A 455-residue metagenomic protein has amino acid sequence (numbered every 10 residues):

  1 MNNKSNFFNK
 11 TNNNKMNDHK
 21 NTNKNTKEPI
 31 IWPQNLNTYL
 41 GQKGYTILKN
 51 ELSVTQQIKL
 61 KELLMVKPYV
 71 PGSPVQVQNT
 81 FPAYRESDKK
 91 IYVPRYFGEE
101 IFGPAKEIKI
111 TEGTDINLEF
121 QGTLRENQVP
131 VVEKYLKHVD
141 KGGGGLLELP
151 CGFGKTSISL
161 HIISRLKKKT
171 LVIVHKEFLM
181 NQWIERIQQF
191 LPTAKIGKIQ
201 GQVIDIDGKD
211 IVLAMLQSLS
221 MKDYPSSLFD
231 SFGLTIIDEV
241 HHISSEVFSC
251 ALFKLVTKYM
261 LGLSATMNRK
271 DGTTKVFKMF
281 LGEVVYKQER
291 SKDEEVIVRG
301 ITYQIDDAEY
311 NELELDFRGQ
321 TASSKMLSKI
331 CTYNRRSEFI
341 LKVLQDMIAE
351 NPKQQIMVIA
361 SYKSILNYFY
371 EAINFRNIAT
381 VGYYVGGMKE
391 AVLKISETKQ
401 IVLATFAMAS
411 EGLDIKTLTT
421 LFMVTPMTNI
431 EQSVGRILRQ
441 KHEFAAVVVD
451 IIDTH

Functional and structural regions predicted by a protein language model:
I108-L146: Conserved pre-motif I regulatory segment
K141-I162: Walker A/P-loop
L179-Q202: Conserved helix-turn-beta segment of the N-terminal RecA-like "Helicase ATP-binding" lobe in SF1/SF2 helicases
K198, V203-I206, N367-Y368, I378-A407: Conserved helicase ATPase core of P-loop NTP-dependent helicases/translocases
Q202-L234, S245-C250: Conserved helix/coil segment N-terminal to the catalytic DExD/H
H241-R299: Post-DEXD/H (motif II) to motif III coupling segment of the RecA-like Helicase ATP-binding lobe
G319-V358, Y368: Conserved interdomain hinge at the start of the Helicase C-terminal
G386-H455: Conserved RecA-like P-loop NTPase helicase motor core
